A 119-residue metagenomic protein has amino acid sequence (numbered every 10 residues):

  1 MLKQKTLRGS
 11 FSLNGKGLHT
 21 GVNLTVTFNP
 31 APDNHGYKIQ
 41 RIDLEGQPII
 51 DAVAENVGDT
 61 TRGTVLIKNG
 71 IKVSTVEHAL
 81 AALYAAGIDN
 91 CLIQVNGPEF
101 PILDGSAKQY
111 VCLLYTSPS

Functional and structural regions predicted by a protein language model:
L2-Q47: N-terminal basic/disordered segments at the start of proteins
L18, K68-T75, I102, S106: Catalytic cores of large soluble enzymes that bind and process phosphate-bearing ligands
Q47-T61: Flexible hinge/switch segments at interdomain interfaces of large molecular machines
V57, R62-A81, A85-I88: Polybasic/polar functional segments that serve as interface/processing modules
V95-P101: Conserved short loop/turn motifs at secondary-structure junctions
D104-L114: A short alpha->loop->secondary-structure connector
Y115-S119: Conserved small/polar residues in nucleotide/adenosyl-binding loops
